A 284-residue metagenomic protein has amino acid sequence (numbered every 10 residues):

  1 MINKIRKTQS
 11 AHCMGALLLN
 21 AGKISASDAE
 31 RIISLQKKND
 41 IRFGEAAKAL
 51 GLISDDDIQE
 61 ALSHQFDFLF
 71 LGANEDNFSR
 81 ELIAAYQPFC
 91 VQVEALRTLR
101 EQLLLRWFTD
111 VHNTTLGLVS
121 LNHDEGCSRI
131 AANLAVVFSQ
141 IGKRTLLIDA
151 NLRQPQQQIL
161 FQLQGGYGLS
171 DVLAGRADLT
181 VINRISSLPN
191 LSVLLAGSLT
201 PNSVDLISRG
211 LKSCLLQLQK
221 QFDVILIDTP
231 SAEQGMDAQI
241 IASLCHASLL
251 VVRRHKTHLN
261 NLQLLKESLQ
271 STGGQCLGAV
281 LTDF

Functional and structural regions predicted by a protein language model:
M1-S79: Non-catalytic accessory regions
K4, D56-R129, N261-F284: Short boundary/hinge segments that flank catalytic cores
A16, S27-S34, E45, E60 (+11 more regions): Solvent-exposed alpha-helical segments within well-ordered globular domains of core cellular machineries
L17, A21, L50, H64-F68 (+7 more regions): Conserved, well-folded catalytic cores of nucleic-acid-processing and energy-transducing macromolecular machines
N74-R97, E101, F108-T109, V119-H123 (+3 more regions): P-loop/Walker-type NTP enzyme "switch/lid" segment
L116, L146-I148, S192-L194, L249 (+1 more regions): Hydrophobic/aromatic beta-strand patches that form the interior of the parallel beta-sheet core in alpha/beta enzyme
S128-A150: A conserved segment at the C-terminal end of the G1
V204-F284: Conserved catalytic-core segment of NTP-binding enzymes
